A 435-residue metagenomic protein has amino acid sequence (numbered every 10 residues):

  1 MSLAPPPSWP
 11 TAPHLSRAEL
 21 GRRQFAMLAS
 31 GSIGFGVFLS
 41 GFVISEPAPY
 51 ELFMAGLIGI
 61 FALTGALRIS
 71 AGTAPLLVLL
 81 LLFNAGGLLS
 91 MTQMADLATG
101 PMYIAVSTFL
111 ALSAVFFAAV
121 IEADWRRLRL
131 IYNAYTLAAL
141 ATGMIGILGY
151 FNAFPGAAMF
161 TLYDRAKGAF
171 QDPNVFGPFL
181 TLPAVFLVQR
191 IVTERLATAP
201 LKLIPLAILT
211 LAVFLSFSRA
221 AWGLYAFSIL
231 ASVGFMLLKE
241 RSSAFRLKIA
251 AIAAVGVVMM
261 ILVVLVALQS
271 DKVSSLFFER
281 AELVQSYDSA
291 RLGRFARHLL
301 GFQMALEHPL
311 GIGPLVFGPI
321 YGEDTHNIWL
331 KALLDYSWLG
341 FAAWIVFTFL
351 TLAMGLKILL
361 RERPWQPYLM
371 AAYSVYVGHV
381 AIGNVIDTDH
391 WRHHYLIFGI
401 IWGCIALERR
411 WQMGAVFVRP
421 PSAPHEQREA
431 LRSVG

Functional and structural regions predicted by a protein language model:
M1-A26, M259, P364-W365, I400-G435: A juxtamembrane structural motif centered on a specific transmembrane helix
S2-L67, N84-M94, H379-A381, L396: N-terminal signal-anchor transmembrane segment
L28-G36, A139, L356-V385, I400-I401: Loop-to-helix entry and N-terminal half of a specific, functionally important transmembrane alpha helix in multi-pass
M54-F61, I229-L230, A371-V380, T388-Q427 (+1 more regions): Transmembrane alpha-helices of multi-pass inner-membrane enzymes
P75-G87, L97-V120, L130-A139, L182: Aromatic-anchored transmembrane helix interface
R129-T161, G168-K239, V346-K357, Y376-V377: Alpha-helical transmembrane segments of multi-pass inner-membrane proteins
G156, F160, E282-L339, G355-R361: Long extracytoplasmic/lumenal interhelical loops at the membrane interface of multi-pass membrane proteins
V233-V284, L299-L306, S433-V434: A membrane-periplasm/extracellular boundary helix in multi-pass inner-membrane enzymes that assemble envelope glycans
